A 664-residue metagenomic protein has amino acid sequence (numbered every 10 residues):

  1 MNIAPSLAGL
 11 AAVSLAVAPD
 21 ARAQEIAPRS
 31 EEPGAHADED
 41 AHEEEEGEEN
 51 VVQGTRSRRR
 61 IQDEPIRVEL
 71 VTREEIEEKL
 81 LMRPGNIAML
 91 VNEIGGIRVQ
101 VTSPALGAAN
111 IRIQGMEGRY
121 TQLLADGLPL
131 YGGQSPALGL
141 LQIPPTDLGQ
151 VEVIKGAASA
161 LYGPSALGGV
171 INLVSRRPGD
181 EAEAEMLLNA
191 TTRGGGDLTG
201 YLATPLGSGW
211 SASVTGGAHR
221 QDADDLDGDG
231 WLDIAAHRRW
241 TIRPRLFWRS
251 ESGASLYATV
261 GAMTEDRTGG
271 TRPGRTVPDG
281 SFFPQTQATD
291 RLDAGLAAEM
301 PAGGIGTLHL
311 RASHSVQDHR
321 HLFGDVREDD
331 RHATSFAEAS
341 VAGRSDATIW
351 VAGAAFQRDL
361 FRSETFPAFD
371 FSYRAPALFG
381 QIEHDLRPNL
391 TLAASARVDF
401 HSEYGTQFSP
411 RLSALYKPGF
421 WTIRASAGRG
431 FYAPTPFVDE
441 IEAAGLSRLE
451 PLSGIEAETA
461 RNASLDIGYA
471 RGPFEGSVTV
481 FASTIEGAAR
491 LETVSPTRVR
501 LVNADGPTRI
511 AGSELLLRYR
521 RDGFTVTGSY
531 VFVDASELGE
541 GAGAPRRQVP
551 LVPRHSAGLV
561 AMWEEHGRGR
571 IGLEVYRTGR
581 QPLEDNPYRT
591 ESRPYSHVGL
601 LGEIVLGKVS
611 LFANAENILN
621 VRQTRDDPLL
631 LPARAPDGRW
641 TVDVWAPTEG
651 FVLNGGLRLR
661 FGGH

Functional and structural regions predicted by a protein language model:
E25-E78, G118: Short, acidic, small-residue-rich periplasmic hinge/interaction motif at the N-terminus of Gram-negative outer-membrane
V91, V151-E152, I171-L173: Non-catalytic regulatory/gating segments with a bias toward low-complexity or hydrophobic composition
N110-R112, L128-K155: Short acidic/polar hinge/loop motifs at secondary-structure boundaries that mediate gating or recognition
S159-A160, N172, D180-E181, L187-N189 (+2 more regions): Periplasmic-side early beta-strands and strand-to-turn transitions of outer-membrane beta-barrels
R249, T259-G261, A298, A347-V351 (+6 more regions): Structural signature of Gram-negative outer-membrane beta-barrels, strongest in the C-terminal barrel of TonB-dependent
R275-A302, T422, S426-E486, T493-R520 (+3 more regions): Outer-membrane beta-barrel signature, preferentially recognizing the C-terminal barrel domain of Gram-negative
D385-L392, V480-I485, A504-D585, G656-G663: Gram-negative outer-membrane beta-barrel transporters
E486, R577-P582, E603-H664: C-terminal beta-signal and adjacent terminal beta-strands/loops of Gram-negative outer-membrane beta-barrel proteins
